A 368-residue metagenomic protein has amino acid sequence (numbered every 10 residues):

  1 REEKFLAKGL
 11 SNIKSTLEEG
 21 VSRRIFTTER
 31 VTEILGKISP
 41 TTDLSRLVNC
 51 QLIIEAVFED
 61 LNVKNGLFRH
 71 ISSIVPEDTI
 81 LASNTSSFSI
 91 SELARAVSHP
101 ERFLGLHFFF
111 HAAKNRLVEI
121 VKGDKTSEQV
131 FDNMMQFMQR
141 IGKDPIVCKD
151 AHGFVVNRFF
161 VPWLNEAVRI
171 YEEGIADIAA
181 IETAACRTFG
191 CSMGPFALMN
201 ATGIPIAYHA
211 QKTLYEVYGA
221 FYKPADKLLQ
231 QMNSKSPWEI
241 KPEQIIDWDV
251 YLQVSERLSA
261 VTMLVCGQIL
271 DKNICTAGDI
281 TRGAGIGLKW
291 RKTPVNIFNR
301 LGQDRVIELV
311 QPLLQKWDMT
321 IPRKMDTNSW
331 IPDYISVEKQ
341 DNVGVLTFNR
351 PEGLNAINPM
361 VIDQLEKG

Functional and structural regions predicted by a protein language model:
R1-N342, N349-E352: N-terminal glycine-rich phosphate-binding loop for ADP-containing cofactors
I357-G368: A short, well-ordered alpha-helical element
